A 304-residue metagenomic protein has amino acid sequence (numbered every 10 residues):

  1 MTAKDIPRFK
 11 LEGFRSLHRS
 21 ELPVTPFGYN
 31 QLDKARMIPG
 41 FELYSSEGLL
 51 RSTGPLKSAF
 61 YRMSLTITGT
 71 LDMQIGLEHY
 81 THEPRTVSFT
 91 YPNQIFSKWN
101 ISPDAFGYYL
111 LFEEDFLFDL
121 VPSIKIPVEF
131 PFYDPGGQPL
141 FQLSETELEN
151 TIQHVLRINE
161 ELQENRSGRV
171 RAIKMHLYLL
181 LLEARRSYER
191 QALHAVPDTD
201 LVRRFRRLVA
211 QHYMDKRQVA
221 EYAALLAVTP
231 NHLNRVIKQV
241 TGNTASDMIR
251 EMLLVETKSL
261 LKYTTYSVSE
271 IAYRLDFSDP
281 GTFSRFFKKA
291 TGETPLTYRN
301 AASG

Functional and structural regions predicted by a protein language model:
M1-T70, E78-Y80: Generic protein-terminus/edge-of-domain signal
T2-L11, F27-L32, W99-E160: A hydrophobic/aromatic-rich effector-binding and dimerization subdomain of bacterial HTH-type transcriptional regulators
D72-Q74, F96-S102: Short beta-strand His + acidic residue motifs that chelate non-heme Fe in jelly-roll/DSBH and cupin folds
L77-F89: Short acidic-glycine-tyrosine-enriched beta hairpin
R85, L233, T282-F283, F287: Short hydrophobic/aromatic patch on the recognition helix
S88, P92-K98, L117-F118: Histidine-centered metal-chelating micro-motifs
Q142-E145, L162-A172, L182-L226, Q239-E251: Short, Lys/Arg-enriched, Trp-marked, Pro/Gly-tolerant hinge/linker segments that flank
Q239-G281, T297-G304: Terminal helix-turn-helix DNA-binding modules in bacterial transcription factors
